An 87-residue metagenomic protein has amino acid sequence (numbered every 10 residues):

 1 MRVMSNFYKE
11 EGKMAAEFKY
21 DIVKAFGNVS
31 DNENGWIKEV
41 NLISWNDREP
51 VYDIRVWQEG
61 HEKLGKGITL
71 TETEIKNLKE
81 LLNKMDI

Functional and structural regions predicted by a protein language model:
R2-I87: Positively charged, low-complexity terminal tracts and the immediately adjacent first secondary-structure elements
